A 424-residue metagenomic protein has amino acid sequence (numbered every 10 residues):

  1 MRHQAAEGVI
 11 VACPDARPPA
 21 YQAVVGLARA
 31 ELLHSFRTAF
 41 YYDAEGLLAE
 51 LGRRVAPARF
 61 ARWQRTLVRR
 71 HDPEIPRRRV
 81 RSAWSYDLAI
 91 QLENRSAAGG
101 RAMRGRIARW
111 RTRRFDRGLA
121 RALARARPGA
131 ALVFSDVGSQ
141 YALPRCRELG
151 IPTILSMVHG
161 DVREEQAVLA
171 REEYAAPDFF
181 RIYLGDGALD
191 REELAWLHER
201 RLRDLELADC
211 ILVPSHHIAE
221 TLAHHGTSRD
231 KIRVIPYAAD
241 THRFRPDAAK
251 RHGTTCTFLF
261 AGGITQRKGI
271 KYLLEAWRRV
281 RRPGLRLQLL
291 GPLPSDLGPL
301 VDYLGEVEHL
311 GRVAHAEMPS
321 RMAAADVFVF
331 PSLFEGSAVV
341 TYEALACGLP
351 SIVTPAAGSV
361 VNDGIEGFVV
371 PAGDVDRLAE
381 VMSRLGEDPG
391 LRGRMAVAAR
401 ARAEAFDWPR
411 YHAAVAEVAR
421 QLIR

Functional and structural regions predicted by a protein language model:
L205, R312, S320-A325: Short alpha-helical donor nucleotide-sugar binding micro-motif in glycosyltransferases
H217, A238: Carbohydrate-associated surface elements
K250-K268, L274-R279, Q288: Conserved donor-binding/catalytic core segment of Leloir-type glycosyltransferases
L297-P319: Nucleotide-activated donor-binding/catalytic signature segment of Leloir-type glycosyltransferases, i.e., the conserved
L333: Aromatic "clamp/platform" in nucleotide-sugar-dependent glycosyltransferases that forms part of the donor/acceptor
P350-T354: Short hydrophobic beta-strand element within catalytic cores of glycosyltransferases and related nucleotide-activated
G364, F368-V375, R384-P389: Conserved acidic donor-binding segment of nucleotide-sugar-dependent glycosyltransferases
R384, L391-A405, A414: A short, well-ordered alpha-helix in the C-terminal region of glycosyltransferases
